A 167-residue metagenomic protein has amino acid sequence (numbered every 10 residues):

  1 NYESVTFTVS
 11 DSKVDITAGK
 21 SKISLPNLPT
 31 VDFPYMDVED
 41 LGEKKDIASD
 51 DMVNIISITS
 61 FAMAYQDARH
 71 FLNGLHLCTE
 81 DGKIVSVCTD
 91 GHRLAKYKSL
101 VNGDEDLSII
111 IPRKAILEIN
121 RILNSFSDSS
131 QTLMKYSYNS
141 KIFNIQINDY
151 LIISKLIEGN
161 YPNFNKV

Functional and structural regions predicted by a protein language model:
N1-V167: Structural preference for solvent-exposed beta-strand-turn elements and adjacent flexible terminal/loop segments within
